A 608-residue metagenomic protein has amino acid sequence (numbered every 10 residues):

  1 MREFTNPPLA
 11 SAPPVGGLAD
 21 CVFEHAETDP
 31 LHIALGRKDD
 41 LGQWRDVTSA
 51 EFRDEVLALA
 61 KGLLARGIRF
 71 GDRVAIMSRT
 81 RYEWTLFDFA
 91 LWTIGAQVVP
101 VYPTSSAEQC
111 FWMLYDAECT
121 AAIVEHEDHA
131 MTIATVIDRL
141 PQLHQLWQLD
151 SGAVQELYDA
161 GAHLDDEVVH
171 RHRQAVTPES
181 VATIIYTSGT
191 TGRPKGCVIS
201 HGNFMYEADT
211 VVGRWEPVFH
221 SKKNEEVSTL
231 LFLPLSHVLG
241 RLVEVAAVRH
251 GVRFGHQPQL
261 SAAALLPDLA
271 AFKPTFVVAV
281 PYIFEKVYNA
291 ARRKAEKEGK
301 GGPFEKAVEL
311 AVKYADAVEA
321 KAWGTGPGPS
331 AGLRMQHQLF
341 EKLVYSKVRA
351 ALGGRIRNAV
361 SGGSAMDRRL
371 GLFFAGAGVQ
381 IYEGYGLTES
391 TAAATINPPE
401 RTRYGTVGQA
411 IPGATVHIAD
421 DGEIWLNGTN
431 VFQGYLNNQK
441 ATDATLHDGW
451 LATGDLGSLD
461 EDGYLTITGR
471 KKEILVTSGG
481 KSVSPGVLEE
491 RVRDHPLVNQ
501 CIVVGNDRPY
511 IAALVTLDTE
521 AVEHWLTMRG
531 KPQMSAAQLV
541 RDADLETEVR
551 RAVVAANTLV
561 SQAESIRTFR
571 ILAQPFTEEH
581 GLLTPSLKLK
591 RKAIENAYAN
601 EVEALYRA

Functional and structural regions predicted by a protein language model:
P30-I33, Q148, A162-Y186, R193 (+1 more regions): Conserved pre-ATP/AMP-binding loop-to-beta segment of ANL
L31, L35-R81, T85-F89, S106-F111 (+2 more regions): Conserved AMP-binding/adenylate-forming core of the ANL superfamily
D39-L41, D128-P178, A291-K347: ANL superfamily adenylate-forming
D46-A50, A182-D209: Conserved AMP-binding A3 loop
A65-R66, T93-D159, E548: Structural core segment of the AMP-binding/adenylate-forming
M205-S228, L235-Y345, R355: Conserved AMP-binding/adenylation subdomain of ANL enzymes
A410-T477, D494: Conserved ATP-binding/catalytic segment of the ANL
Q500-I502, P509, R550-A608: Conserved C-terminal "lid"/linker of ANL adenylate-forming enzymes
